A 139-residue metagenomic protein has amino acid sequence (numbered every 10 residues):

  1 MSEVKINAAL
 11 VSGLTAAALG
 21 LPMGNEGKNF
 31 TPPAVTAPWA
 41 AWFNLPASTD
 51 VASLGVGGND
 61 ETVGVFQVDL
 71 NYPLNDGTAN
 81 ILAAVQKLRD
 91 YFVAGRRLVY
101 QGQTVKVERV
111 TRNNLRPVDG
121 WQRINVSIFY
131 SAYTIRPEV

Functional and structural regions predicted by a protein language model:
M1-G58, D90, G95-V99, E138-V139: Small/polar-rich, solvent-exposed N-terminal microdomains that initiate assembly or binding
M1-S2, D76, R116: A general boundary/transition motif marking the beginning of the first structured unit of a protein
S2, I6, N80, G120: Conserved acidic
L21, R89-A132: Acidic-leaning, charged glycine-interspersed low-complexity segments
A47-T49, N75-G77, Y133-P137: Generic "edge-of-domain/loop-turn" microfeature
G58-L74, Q122-T134: Oligomerization/assembly interface segments of phage tail-like spikes and tubes
P73-F92: Mid-chain, well-packed structural core segment of small domains
